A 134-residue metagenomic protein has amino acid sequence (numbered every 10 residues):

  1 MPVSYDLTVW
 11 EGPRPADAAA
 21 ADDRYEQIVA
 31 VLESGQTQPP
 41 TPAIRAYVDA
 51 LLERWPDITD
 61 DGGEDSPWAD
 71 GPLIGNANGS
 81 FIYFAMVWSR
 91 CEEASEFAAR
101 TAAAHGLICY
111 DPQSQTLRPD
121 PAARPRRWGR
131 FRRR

Functional and structural regions predicted by a protein language model:
M1-R134: Acidic (Asp/Glu-rich) sequence patches and key acidic residues that form negatively charged surfaces used
